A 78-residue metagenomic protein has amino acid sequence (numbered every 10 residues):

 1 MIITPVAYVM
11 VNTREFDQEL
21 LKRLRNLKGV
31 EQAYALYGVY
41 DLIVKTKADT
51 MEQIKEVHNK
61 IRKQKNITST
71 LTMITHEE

Functional and structural regions predicted by a protein language model:
M1-E78: A compositional/biophysical signature of low hydrophobicity enriched in polar/charged and small residues
